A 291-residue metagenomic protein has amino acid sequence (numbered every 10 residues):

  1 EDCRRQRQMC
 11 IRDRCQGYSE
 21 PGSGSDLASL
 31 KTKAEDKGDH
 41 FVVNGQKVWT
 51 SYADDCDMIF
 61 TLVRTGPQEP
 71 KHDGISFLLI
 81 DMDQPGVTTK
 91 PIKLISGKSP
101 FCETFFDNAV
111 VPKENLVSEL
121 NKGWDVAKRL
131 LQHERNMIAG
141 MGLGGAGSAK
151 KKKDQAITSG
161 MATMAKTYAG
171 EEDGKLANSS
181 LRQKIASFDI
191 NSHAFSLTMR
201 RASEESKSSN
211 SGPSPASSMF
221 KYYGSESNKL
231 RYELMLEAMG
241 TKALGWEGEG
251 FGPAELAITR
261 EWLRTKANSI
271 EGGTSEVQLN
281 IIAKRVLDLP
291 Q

Functional and structural regions predicted by a protein language model:
E1-R7, I11: Single conserved hydrophobic/aromatic residue that forms the stacking wall/gate of nucleotide- or nucleobase-binding
R12-Y18: A short, Trp-centered hydrophobic/proline-enriched beta-strand micro-motif
T32-E35: A structural signal for short hydrophobic beta-strand segments in well-ordered beta-sheet cores
H40, N44-K90: A short core secondary-structure module
V48-A53, I95-S96, A267-G272: Glycine-rich phosphate/pyrophosphate-binding beta-alpha loops
V87-S196, N268: Glycine-rich beta->alpha junctions and the first turn(s) of the following alpha-helix
V126-G144, M239-Q291: Glycine-rich phosphate/cofactor-binding loops in nucleotide/flavin-utilizing enzymes
D173, S179, H193-G250: C-terminal helix-coil-helix/basic helical segment that borders enzyme active sites and/or dimer interfaces and provides
